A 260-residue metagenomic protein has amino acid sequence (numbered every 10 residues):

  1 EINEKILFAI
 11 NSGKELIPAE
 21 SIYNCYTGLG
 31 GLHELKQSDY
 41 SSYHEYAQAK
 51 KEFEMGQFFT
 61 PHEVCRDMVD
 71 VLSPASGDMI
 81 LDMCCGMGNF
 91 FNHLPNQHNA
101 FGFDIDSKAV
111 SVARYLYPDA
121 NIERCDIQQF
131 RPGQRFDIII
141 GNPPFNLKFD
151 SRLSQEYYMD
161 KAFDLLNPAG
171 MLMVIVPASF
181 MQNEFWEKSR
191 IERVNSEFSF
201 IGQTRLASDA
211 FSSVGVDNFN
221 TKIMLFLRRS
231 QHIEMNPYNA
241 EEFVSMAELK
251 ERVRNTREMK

Functional and structural regions predicted by a protein language model:
E1-L116: Class I S-adenosyl-L-methionine
D67-L72, M79-P95, G102, D106 (+4 more regions): Conserved proline-anchored active-site loop of SAM-dependent methyltransferases that bridges a beta-strand
N99, N121, S199-G202: Conserved beta-strand segments of alpha/beta enzyme cores
S107, K148-S212, F219, I223: Conserved Class I SAM-dependent methyltransferase catalytic core
R114-F130: S-adenosyl-L-methionine
G133-R135, S212-G215: Short, solvent-exposed polar/charged micro-motifs at secondary-structure junctions
S213-K260: Flexible, glycine-/basic-rich loop-and-beta segments that form/coincide with the SAM-dependent methyltransferase
